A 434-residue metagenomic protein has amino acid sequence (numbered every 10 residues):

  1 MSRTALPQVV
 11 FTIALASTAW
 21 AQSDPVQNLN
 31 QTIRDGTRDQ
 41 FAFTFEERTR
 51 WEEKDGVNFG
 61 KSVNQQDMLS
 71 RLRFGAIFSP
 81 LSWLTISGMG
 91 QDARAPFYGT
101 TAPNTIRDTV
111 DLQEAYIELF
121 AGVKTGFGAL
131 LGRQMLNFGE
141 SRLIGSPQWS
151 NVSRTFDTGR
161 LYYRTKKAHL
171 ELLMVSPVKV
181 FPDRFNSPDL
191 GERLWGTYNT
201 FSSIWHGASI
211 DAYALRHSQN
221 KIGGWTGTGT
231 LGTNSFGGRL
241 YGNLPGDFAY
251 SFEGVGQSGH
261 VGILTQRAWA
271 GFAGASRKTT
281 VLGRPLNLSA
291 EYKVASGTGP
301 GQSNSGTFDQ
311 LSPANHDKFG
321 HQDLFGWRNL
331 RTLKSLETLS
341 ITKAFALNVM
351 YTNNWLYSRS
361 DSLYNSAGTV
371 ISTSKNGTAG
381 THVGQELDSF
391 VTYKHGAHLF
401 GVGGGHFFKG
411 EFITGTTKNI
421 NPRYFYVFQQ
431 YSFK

Functional and structural regions predicted by a protein language model:
M1-Q27: Cleavable N-terminal export/targeting peptides
A21-R133, G159-Y163, G238-Y250, H260 (+6 more regions): Beta-barrel outer-membrane channel/assembly domains of diderm bacteria
F43-F45, A129-G132, A214, L288-A295: Extended hydrophobic secondary-structure segments that form protein cores and membrane-embedded regions
E46-W51, R71, W195, Y213-A214 (+2 more regions): Aromatic/pi-system hotspot detector in well-structured domains
G60, A95-Q113, G122-G238, Q302-L336: Surface-exposed coil loops of outer-membrane beta-barrel proteins
M89, G132, L173, D211-Y213 (+3 more regions): A cross-family glycoside hydrolase active-site/sugar-binding cleft signature
L215-H217, V255, K293-A295, S340 (+1 more regions): Histidine- and/or cysteine-centered catalytic micro-motif in compact active-site loops
Q219-G299: Long, internal scaffold/assembly segments composed of regular secondary structure
